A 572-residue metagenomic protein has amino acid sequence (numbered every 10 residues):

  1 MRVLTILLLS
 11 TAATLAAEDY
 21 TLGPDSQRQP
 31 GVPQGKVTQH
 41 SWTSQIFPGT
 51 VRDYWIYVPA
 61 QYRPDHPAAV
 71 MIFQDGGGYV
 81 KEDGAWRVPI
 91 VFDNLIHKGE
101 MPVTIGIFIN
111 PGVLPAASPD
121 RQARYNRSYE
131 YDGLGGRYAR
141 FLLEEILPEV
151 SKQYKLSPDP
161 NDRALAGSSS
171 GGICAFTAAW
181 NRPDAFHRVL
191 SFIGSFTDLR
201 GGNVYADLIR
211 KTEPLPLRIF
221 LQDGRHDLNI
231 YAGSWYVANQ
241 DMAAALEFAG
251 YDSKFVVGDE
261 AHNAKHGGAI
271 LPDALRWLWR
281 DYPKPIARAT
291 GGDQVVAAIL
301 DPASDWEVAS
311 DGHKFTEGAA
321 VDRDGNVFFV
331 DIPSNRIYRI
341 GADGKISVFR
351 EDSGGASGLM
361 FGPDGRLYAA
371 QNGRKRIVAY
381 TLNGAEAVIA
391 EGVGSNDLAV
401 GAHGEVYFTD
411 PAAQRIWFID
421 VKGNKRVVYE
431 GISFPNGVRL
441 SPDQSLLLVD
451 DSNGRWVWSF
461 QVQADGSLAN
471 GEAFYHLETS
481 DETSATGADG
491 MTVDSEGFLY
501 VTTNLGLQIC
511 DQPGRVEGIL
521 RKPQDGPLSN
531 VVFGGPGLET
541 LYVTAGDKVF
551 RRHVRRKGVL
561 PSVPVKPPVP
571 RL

Functional and structural regions predicted by a protein language model:
A17-R288: Non-catalytic cap/lid and distal C-terminal segments of serine-dependent acyl enzymes
A287-D305, L468, P561-S562, V569-R571: Blade/loop signatures of beta-propeller domains
G291-Q294, D305-N335: Beta-strand-rich domains and repeat architectures in extracellular enzymes and scaffolds, especially beta-propellers
D305-D311, K345-R350, A385-A390, N424-E430 (+2 more regions): A short beta-strand motif characteristic of beta-propeller blades
S310-N326, D352-R376, A390-Y407, A413-R415 (+5 more regions): Beta-rich, blade/repeat-based domains predominating in secreted/periplasmic proteins but also intracellular
R336-Y338, R376-V378, R415-W417, W456-W458 (+2 more regions): A short loop-to-beta-strand structural motif that recurs across blades of beta-propeller domains
F460-S467, V554-L560: Short loop/turn segments immediately following beta-strands, especially the blade-tip and inter-blade linker loops
N530-L572: Blade-level signature of beta-propeller repeat domains, shared across WD40, Kelch, NHL, RCC1 and BNR/Asp-box propellers
